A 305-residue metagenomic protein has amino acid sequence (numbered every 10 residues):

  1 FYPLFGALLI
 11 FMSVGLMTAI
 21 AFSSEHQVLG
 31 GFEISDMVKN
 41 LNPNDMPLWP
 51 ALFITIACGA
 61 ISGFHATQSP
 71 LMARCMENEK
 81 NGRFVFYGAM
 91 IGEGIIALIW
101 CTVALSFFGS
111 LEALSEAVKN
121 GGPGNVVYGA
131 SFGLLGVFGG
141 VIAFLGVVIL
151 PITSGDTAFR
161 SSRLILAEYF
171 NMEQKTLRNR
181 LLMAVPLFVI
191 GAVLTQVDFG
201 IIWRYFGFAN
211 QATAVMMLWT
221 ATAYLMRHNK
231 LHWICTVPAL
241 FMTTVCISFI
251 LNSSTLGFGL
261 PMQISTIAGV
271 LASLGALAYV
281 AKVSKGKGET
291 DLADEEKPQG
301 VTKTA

Functional and structural regions predicted by a protein language model:
F1-S23, F206-M217, I234-F241: Membrane-interface loop-to-helix entry segments
L8-L41, T222-H232, V245-L256: Hydrophobic alpha-helical segments and their helix-loop junctions in multi-pass secondary transporters
T18-D36, Y87-G129: Extracellular/periplasmic helix-exit of transmembrane alpha-helices
I54-M76, W100-T102, V137-Y169, G200 (+1 more regions): Membrane-helix boundary/coupling elements in multi-pass transport proteins
S69-G94, G124-G129, G155-L182: Helix-loop-helix connectors at the membrane interface of multi-pass transporters/channels
G88-A97, L105-L111, G140, F144 (+2 more regions): Loop-to-transmembrane helix boundary motifs in multi-pass membrane proteins
L182-L194, Q211-W219, W233-N252, G269-L274: Hydrophobic membrane-spanning alpha-helices of multi-pass integral membrane proteins
A221-I234, S253-A305: Terminal cytosolic tails of multi-pass membrane transporters, especially the segment immediately following the final
